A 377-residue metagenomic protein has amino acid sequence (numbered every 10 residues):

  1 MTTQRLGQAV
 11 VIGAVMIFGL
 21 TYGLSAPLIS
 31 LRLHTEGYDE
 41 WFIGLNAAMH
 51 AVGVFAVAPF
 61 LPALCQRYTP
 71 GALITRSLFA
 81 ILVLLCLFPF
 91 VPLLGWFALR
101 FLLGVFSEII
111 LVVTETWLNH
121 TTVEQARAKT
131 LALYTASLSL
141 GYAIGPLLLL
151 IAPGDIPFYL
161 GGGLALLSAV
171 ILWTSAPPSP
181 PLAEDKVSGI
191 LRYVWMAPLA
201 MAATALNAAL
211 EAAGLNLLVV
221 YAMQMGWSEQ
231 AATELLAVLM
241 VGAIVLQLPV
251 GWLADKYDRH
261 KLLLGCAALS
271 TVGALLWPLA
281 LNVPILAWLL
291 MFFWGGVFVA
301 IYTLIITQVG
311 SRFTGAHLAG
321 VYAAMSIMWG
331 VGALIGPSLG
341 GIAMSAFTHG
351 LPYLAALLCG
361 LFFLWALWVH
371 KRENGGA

Functional and structural regions predicted by a protein language model:
T2-A51, A197-A203, E211-M225, A232: Helix-loop boundary and gating motifs at the non-cytosolic
V57-T69, L246-D258, M344: Helix-to-loop junctions at the C-terminal end of transmembrane segments in multipass secondary transporters
A72-C86, K261-L276, A356: Structural signature of the two symmetry-related core transmembrane helices
F101-A136: Cytoplasmic helix-loop-helix junction between adjacent transmembrane helices in 12-TM secondary transporters
I109-T122, V299-F313: Intracellular juxtamembrane helix-capping segments at the cytosolic ends of symmetry-related transmembrane helices
G162-L182, W365-H370: C-terminal membrane-cytosol helix-exit motif in multi-pass small-molecule transporters
H260-T303: C-terminal transmembrane helical hairpin of 12-TM major facilitator-type secondary transporters
A316-S345: A late C-terminal transmembrane helix in Major Facilitator Superfamily
